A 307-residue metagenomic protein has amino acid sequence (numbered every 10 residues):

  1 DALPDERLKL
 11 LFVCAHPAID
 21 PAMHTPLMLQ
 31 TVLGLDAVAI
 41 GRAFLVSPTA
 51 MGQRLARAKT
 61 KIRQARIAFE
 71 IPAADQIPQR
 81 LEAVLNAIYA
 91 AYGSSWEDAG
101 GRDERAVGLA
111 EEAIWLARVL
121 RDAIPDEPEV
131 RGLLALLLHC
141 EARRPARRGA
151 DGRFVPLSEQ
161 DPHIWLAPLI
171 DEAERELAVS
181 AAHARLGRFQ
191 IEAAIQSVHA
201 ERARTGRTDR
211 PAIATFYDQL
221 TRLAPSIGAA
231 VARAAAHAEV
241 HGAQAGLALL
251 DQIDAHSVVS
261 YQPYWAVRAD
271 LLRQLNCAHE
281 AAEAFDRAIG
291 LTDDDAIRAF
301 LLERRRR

Functional and structural regions predicted by a protein language model:
D1-A37, V46-D218: Amphipathic helix-loop-helix modules that constitute alpha-helical solenoid scaffolds
R42-F44: Alpha-helical residues within the helix-turn-helix
A117, I124, A184, Y217 (+3 more regions): Alpha-helical junction/boundary sensor with strong preference for TPR arrays
E129, E192, G228-A229, P263 (+1 more regions): Start-of-helix register in tetratricopeptide repeats
A278-A296: TPR/TPR-like (Sel1-like) alpha-helical repeat modules
